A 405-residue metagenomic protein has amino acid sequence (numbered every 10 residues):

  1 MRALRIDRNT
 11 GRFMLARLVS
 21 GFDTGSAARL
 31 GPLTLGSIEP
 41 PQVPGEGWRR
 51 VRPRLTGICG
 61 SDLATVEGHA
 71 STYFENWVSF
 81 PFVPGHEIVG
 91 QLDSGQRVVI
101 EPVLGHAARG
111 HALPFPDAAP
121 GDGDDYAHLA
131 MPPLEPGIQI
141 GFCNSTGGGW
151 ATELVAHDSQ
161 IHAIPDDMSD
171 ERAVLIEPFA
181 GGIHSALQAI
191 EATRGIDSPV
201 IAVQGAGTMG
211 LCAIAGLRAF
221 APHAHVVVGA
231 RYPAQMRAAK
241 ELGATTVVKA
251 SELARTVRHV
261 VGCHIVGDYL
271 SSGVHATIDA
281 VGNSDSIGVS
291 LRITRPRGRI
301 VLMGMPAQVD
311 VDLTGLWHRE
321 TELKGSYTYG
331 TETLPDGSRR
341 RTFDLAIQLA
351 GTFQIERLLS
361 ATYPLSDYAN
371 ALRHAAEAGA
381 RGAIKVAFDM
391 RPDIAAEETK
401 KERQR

Functional and structural regions predicted by a protein language model:
M1-P84, R391-R405: Short N-terminal strand-loop motif that marks the start of NAD(P)H/FAD-dependent oxidoreductase cofactor-binding domains
E39-G57, S71-Y126, P165-D167: Glycine-rich beta-strand-centered segment in the early N-terminal region that forms part of a ligand/cofactor-binding
E75, H86, L104-I201: NAD(P)H dinucleotide-binding glycine-rich loop of Rossmann-like/cofactor-binding domains, especially the beta1-alpha1
D166-R255: Mid-domain Rossmann-like dinucleotide-binding core that forms the NAD(H)/NADP(H) cofactor-binding site
I190-A202, F220-A221, L242-K324: Glycine-rich cofactor phosphate-binding loops and adjacent beta1-alpha1 units of small-molecule cofactor enzyme domains
G229-Y232, G304, Y327: N-terminal Rossmann-fold cofactor-binding loop
H259-C263, G267, S271, D310-A361 (+1 more regions): C-terminal substrate-binding/catalytic core of Rossmann-like NAD(P)-dependent dehydrogenases/reductases
G288, R339-R405: C-terminal hydrophobic helical "lid"/dimerization subdomain of Rossmann-like NAD(P)H-dependent oxidoreductases
